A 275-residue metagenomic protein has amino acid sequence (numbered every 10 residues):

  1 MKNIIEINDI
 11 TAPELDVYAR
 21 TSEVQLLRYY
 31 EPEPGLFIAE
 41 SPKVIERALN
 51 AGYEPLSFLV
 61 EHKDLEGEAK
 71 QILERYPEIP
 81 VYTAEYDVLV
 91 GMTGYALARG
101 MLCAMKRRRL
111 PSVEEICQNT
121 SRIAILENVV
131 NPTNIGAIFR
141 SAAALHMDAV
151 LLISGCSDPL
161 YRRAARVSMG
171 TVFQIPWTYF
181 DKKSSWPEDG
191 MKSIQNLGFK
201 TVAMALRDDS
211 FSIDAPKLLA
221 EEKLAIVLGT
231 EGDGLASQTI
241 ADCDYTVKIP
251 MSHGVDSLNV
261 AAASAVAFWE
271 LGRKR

Functional and structural regions predicted by a protein language model:
M1-E68, C156-S157: Boundary-proximal intrinsically disordered activation/regulatory segments immediately upstream of a helical core
I4-T11, P80-E85, P176-W186: Short acidic-hydrophobic, aromatic-tinged amphipathic segments that line or gate anion-handling sites
G67-E78, T239: Short, aromatic/basic amphipathic alpha-helical patches
L73-E74, E78-A96: Glycine/small-residue-rich loop that forms an oxyanion/phosphate-binding "nest" at active or ligand-binding sites
M101-C103, S141-L145, P159-F173, S237-R275: Structured adenosyl-cofactor binding patch, chiefly the S-adenosyl-L-methionine
R109-D209: RNA substrate-binding interface of SAM-dependent RNA methyltransferases
V202-V255: Active-site/ligand-binding-proximal alpha/beta "capping" segment
